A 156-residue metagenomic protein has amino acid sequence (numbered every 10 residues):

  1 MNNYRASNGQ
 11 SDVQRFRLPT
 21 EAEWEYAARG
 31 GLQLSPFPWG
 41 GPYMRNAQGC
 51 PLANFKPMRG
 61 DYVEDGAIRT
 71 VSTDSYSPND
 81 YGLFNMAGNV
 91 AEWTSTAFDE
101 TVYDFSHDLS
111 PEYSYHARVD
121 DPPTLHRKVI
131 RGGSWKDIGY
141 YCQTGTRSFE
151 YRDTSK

Functional and structural regions predicted by a protein language model:
M1-S155: Functional-site microenvironments in short loops/helix caps that host divalent-cation chemistry
